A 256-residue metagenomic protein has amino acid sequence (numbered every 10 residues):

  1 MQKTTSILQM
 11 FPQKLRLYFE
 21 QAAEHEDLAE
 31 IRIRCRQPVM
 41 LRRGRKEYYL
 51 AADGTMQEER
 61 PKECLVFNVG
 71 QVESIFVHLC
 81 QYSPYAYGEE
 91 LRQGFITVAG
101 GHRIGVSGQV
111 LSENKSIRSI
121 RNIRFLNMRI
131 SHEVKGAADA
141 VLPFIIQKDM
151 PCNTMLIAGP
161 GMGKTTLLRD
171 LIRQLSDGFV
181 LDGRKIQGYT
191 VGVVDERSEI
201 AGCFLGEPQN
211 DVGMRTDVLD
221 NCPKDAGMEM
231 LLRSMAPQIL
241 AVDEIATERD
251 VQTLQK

Functional and structural regions predicted by a protein language model:
M1-G100: N-terminal accessory targeting/assembly segments
I31, V106, D195: Residue-level signature of catalytic and energy-coupling elements of molecular machines, predominantly ATP/GTP-dependent
Y82-P151: P-loop NTP-binding catalytic core
R103, V110-E113, E133-V134, T154 (+4 more regions): Conserved nucleotide-binding/hydrolysis micro-motifs of P-loop NTPases
A137-E196: P-loop NTPase nucleotide-binding module
Q147-D149, G159-P160, D182-I186, P208-D211 (+2 more regions): Conserved catalytic network of the ASCE P-loop NTPase/AAA+ motor domain
S176-P223, G227-E229: P-loop NTPase switch/communication element
M235-K256: Conserved P-loop NTPase nucleotide-binding/switch module
